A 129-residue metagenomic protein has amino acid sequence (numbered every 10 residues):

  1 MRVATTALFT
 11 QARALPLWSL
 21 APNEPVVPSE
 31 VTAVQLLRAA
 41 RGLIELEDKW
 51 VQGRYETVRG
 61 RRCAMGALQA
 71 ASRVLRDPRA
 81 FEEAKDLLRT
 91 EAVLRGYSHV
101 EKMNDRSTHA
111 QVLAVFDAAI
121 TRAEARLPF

Functional and structural regions predicted by a protein language model:
M1-R62, Q69-F129: Domain-length accessory/inserted modules outside core catalytic folds
